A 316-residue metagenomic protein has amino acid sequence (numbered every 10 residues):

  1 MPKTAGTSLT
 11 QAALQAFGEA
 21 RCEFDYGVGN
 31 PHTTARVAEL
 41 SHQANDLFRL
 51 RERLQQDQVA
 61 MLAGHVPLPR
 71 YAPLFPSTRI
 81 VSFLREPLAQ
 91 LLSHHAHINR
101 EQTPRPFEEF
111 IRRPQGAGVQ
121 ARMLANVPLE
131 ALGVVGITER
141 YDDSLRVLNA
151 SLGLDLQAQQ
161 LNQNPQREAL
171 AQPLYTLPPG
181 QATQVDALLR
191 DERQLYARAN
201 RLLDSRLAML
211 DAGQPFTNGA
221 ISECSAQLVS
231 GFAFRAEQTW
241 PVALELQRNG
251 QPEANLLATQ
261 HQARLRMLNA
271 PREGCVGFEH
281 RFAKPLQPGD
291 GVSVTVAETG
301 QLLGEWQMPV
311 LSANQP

Functional and structural regions predicted by a protein language model:
M1-L228, G250, N314-P316: Membrane-interface amphipathic segments in extracytoplasmic regions
L202-P316: Basic, ligand-binding patches in group-transfer machinery, especially extracytoplasmic/periplasmic segments
